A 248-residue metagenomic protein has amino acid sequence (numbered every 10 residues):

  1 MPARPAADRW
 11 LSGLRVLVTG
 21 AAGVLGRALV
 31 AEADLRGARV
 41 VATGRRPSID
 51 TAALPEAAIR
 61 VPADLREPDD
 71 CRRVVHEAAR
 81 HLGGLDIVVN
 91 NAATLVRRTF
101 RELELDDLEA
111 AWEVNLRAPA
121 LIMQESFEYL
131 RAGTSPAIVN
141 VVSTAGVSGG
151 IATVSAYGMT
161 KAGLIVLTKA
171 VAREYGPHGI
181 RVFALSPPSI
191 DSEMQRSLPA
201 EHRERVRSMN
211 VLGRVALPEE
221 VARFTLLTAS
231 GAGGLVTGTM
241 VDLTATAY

Functional and structural regions predicted by a protein language model:
A22: Conserved glycine-rich cofactor-binding loop
T99-F100, D107-W112, Q195, V206: Substrate-binding pocket helix/loop in short-chain dehydrogenase/reductase
M123, T160, T168: Active-site helix of classical SDR
E128, K169, R173-E174, G234: Alpha-helical segment proximal to the catalytic Tyr-Lys
S135, G176, R181, V236-G238: Short, small/polar-rich loop/turn modules that mediate ligand/substrate recognition or access, typified
S143: Residue(s) in the substrate-gating loop at a strand-loop-helix junction that position the organic substrate next
A184, R207-V236, V241-A245: C-terminal helical subdomain
